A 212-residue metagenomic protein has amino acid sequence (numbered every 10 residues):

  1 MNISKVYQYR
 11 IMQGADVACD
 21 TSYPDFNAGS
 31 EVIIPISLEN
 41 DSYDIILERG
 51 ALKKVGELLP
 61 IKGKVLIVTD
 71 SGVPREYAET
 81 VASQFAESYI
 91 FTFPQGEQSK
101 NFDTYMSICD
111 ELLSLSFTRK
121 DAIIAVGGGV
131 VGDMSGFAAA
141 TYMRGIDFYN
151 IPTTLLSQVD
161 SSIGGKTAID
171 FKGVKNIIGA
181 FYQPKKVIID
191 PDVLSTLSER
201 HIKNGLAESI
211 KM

Functional and structural regions predicted by a protein language model:
G14, C19-A122, K211: ATP/NTP phosphate-donor binding region
G129: Acidic-aromatic/histidine active-site loop/patch
G132: Catalytic nucleophile loop
F137-M212: A glycine/threonine-rich phosphate-anchoring loop and its flanking beta-alpha core in nucleotide/phosphate-binding
